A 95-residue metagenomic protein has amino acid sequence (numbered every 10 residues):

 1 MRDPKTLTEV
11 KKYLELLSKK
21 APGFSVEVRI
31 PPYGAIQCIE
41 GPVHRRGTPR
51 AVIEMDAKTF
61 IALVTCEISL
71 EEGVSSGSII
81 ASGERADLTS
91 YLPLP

Functional and structural regions predicted by a protein language model:
M1-P95: Feature captures hydrophobic
